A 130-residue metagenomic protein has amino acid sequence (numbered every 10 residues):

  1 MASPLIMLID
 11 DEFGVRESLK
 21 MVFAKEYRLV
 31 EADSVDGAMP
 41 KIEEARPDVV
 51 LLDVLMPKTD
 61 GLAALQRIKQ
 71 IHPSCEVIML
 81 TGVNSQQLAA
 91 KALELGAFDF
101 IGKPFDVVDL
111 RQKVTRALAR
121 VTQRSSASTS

Functional and structural regions predicted by a protein language model:
F13-V30: Two-component/phosphorelay signaling modules centered on CheY-like receiver
E31-V49: Acidic, metal-coordinating helix/loop segments flanking the phosphotransfer/catalytic sites of two-component signaling
S34-G37, D60-A63, N84: Acidic catalytic/metal-coordinating carboxylates
P40, L62-S74: Short amphipathic alpha-helix used as the core "switch/output" element in two-component signaling
M56: Receiver (REC) domain active-site loop signature in two-component systems and cognate sites in sensor histidine kinases
Q87, F105-T115: C-terminal output helix
